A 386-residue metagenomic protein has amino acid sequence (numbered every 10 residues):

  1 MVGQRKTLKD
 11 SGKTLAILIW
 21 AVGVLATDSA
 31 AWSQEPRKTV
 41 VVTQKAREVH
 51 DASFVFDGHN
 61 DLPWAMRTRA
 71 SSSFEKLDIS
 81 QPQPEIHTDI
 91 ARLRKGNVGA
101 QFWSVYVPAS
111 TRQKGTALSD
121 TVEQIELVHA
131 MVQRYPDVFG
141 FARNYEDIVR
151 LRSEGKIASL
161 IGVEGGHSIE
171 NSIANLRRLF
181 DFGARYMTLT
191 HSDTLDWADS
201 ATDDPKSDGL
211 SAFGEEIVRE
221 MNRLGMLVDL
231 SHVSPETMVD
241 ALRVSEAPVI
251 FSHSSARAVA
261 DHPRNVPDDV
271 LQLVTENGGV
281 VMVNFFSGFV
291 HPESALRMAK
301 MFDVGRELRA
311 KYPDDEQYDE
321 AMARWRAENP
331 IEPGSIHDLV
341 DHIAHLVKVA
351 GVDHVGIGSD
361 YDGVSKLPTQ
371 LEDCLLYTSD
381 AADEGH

Functional and structural regions predicted by a protein language model:
L15-T27: Bacterial N-terminal signal peptides
V41-L77: Mature N-terminal segment immediately following signal peptide/propeptide cleavage in secreted/periplasmic
R47, N171-D181, R185, D203-I250 (+2 more regions): Histidine/acidic residue-rich metal-binding segments in metalloenzymes
F54-G58, W64, G99-V105, G140-F141 (+6 more regions): Structural recognition of the beta-strand scaffold that forms the well-ordered cores of secreted hydrolase catalytic
P84-T88, R92-I173, L189-T194, D199-K206 (+3 more regions): A metal-dependent hydrolase metal-coordination microenvironment
P267-D319: Aromatic-lined glycan-binding groove of carbohydrate-active enzymes
V283-G288, A350-E372: Short acidic/histidine-rich active-site segments
Y377-H386: Single conserved hydrophobic/aromatic residue that forms the stacking wall/gate of nucleotide- or nucleobase-binding
